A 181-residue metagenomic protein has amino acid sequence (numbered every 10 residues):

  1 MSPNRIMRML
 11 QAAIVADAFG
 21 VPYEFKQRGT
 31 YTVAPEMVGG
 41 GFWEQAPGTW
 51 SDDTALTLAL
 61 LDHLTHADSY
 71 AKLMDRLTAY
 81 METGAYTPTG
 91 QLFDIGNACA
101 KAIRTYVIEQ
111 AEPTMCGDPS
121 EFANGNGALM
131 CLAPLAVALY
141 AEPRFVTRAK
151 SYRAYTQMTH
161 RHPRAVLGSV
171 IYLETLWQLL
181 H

Functional and structural regions predicted by a protein language model:
M1-H181: Structured, active/binding-site neighborhoods that engage oxygen-rich ligands
